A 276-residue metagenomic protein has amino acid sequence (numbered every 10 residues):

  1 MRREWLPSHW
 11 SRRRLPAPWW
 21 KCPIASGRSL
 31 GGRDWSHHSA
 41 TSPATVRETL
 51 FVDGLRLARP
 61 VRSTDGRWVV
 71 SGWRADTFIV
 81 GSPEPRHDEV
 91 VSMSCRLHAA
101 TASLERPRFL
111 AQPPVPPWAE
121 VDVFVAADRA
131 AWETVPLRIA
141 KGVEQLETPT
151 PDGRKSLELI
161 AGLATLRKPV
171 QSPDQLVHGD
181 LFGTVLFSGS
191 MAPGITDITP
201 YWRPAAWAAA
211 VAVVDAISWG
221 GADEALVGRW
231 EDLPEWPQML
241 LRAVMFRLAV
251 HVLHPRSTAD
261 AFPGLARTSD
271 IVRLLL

Functional and structural regions predicted by a protein language model:
M1-L30: ATP-binding glycine-rich phosphate-binding loop
M1-R3, G142-D174: Short, conserved active-site entrance elements at the starts or edges of catalytic domains
R3, W35-A75, V80-A100: A conserved alpha-helical element in kinase catalytic cores
I24-L30, W35-S36, P60, G162-A205: Active-site acidic catalytic loop and adjacent metal/ATP-binding pocket of ATP-dependent phosphoryl transfer enzymes
G81-F124, D128, L157-V170: Conserved kinase catalytic-core helix
S188-W236: Active-site Asp-x-Gly
D232-H251: C-terminal structured domain segments
V250-L276: ATP/Mg2+ or Mg2+-diphosphate-binding catalytic cores that bind nucleotide phosphates or diphosphates via glycine-rich
